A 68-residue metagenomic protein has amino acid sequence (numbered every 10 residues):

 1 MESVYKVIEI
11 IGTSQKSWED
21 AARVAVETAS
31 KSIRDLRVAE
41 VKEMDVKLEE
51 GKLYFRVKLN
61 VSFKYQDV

Functional and structural regions predicted by a protein language model:
M1-V68: N-terminal, polar/charged subdomain of small-to-medium soluble alpha/beta proteins
